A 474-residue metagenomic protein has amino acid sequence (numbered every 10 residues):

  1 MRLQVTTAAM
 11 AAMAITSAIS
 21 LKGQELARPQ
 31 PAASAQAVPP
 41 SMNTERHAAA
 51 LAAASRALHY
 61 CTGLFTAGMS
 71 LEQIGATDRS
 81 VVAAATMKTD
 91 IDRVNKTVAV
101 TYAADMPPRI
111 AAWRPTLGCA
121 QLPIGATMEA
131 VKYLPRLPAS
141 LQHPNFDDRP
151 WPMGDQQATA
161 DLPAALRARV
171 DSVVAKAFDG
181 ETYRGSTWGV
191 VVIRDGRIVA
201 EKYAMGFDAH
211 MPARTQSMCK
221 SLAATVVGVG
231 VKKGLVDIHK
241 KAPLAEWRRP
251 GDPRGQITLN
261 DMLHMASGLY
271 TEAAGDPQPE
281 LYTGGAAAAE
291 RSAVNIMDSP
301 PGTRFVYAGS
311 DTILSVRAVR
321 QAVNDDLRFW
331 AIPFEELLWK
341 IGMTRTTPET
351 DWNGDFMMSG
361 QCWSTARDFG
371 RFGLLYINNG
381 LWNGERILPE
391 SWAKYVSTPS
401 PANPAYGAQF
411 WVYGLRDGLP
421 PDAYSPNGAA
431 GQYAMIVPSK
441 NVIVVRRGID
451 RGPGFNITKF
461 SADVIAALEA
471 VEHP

Functional and structural regions predicted by a protein language model:
A33, K132-L134, P426-P474: Structured C-terminal helix/loop/strand segments within mature extracytoplasmic catalytic/sensor domains
P152-D195: Beta-lactamase-like hydrolase cores
A165-A177, R197-K202, K241, H264 (+2 more regions): Short, charged, amphipathic alpha-helices and their helix-cap/turn boundaries
V190, G196, A213-H239, M262 (+2 more regions): Active-site SXXK
S221-A224, M265, D311-V319, G360-L381 (+1 more regions): Active-site-proximal alpha-helical segments within enzyme catalytic domains
K232-G268, V294-M297, N324-G360: Active-site helix/loop module of the DD-peptidase/beta-lactamase fold, centered on the serine-lysine SxxK catalytic
R249-Q278, Y282-T303, Y307-I313, S364-R367: Conserved catalytic neighborhood of penicillin-recognizing serine enzymes
M343-T347, K394-I443: Active-site Gly/Thr loop motif
